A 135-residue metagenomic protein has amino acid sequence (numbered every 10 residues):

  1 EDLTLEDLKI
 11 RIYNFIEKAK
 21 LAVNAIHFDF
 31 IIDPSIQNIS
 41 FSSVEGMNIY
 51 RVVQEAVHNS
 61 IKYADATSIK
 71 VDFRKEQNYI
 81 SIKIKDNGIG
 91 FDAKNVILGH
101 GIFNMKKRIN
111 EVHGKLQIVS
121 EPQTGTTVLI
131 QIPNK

Functional and structural regions predicted by a protein language model:
K9-E45, N110: Helix-loop-beta hinge of the Bergerat
G46-S68: Conserved ATP-binding N-box helix of the HATPase_c
S68-N78: Short beta-strand/loop element within the Bergerat-fold HATPase_c
Q77, P122-T124, N134: A short coil/beta-turn micro-motif at the C-terminal edge of the histidine kinase catalytic ATP-binding domain
Y79-K83, T127-L129: Short, highly conserved beta-strand within the GHKL-type HATPase_c fold
D86: Acidic ATP/Mg2+-coordinating residue in the GHKL
I89: Glycine-rich G1-box
K94-L129: ATP phosphate-binding glycine-rich loop and adjacent ATP-lid/helix-beta elements within ATP-binding kinase/ATPase
